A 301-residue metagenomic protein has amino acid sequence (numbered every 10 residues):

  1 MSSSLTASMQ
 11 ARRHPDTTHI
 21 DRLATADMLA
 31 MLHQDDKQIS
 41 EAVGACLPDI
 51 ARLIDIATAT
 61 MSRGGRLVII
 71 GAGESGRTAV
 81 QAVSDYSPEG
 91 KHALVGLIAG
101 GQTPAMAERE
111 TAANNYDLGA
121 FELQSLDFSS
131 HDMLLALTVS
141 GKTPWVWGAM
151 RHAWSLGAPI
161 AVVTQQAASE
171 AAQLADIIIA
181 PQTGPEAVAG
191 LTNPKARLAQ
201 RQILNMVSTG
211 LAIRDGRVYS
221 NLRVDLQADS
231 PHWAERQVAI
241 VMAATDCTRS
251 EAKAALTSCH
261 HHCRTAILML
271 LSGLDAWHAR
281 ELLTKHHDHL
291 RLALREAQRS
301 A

Functional and structural regions predicted by a protein language model:
M1-A42, C46: Cofactor-/ligand-binding subdomain signature composed of acidic, glycine-rich, tryptophan-containing flexible loops
M31-I39, G96-A107, Y219, H260: Gly-rich Lys/Arg/Thr-decorated short loops/hinges at beta-loop-alpha junctions or inter-strand turns that position
E41, P48, A107-E108, A196 (+1 more regions): Active-site pocket-shaping loop/turn-to-helix segments
A45-T60: A short, well-structured juxtamembrane/interface segment
L67-D215: Glycine-rich phosphate-binding loops that contact phosphosugars or nucleotide phosphates
L211-A301: Short, amphipathic alpha-helical interaction segments embedded in low-complexity terminal/linker regions of eukaryotic
